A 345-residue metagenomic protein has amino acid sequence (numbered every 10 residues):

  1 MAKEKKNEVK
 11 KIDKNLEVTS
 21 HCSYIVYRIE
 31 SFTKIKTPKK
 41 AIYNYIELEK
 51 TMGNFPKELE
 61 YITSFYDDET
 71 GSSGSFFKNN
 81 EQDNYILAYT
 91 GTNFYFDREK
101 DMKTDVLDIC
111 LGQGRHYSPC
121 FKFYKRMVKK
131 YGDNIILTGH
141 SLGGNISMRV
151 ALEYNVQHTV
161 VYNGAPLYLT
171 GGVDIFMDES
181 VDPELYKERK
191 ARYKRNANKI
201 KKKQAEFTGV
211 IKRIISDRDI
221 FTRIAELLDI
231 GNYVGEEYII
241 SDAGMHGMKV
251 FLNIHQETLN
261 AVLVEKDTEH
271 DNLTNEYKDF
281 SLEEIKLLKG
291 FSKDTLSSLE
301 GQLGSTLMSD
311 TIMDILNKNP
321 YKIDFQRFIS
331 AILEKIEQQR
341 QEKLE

Functional and structural regions predicted by a protein language model:
M1-Q82, I86, L296, E300-S305 (+2 more regions): Flexible, membrane-associating and regulatory peripheral segments of lipid-active enzymes
K10-K14, R28-E30, K39-T138, Y154-V160 (+1 more regions): A conserved cap/lid and substrate-binding interface adjacent to the catalytic center of lipid-processing enzymes
E81-N84, K130-G132, V156-E345: Serine hydrolase/lipase
K122, N145, N198-I200: A generic local structural motif
G139-G143, S147: Gly/Ala-rich beta-loop-alpha elbow adjacent to hydrolase catalytic centers
S147-M148, G171: Short glycine-/acidic-enriched loop or helix-start segments at secondary-structure transitions that form or flank
R149-E153: Active-site signature of alpha/beta-hydrolase-fold catalytic machinery across serine- and Asp/Cys-nucleophile hydrolases
